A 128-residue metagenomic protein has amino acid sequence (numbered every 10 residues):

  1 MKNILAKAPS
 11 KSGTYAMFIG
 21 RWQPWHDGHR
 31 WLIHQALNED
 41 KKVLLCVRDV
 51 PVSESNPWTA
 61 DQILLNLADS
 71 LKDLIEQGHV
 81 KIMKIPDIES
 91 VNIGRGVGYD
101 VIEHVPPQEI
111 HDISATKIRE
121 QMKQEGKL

Functional and structural regions predicted by a protein language model:
M1-L128: Nucleotidyltransferase catalytic core that binds NTPs
